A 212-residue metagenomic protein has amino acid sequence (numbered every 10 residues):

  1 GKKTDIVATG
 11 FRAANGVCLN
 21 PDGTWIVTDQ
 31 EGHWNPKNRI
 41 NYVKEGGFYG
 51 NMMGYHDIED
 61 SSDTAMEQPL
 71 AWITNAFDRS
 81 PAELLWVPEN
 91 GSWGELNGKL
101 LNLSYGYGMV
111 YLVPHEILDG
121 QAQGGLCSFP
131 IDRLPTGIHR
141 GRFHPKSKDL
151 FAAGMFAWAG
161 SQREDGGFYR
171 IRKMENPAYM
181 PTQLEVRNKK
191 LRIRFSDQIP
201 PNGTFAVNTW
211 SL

Functional and structural regions predicted by a protein language model:
G1-R192, P201: Beta-propeller domains with acidic blade repeats across secreted/periplasmic ectodomains and cytosolic WD/CNH propellers
R194-L212: Short, surface-exposed alpha-helix to beta-strand junction/turn motifs within ectodomains of secreted and cell-envelope
